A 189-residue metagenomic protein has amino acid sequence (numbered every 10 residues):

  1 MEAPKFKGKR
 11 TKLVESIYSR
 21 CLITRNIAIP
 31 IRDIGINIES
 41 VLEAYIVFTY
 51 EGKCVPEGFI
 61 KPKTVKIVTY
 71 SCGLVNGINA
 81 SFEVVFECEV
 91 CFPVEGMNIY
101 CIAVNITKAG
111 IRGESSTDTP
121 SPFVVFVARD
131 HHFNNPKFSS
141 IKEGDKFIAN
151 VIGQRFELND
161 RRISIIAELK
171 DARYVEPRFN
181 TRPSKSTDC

Functional and structural regions predicted by a protein language model:
M1-C189: Single-stranded RNA-binding regions, centering on S1/OB-family and related RNA-binding modules
